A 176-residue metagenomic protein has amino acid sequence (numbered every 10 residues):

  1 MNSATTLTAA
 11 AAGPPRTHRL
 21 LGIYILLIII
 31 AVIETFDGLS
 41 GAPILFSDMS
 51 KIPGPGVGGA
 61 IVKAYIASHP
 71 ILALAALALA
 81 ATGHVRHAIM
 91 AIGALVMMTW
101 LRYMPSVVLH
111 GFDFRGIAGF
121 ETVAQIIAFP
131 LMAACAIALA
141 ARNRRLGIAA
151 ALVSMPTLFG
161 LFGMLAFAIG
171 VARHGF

Functional and structural regions predicted by a protein language model:
M1-I30: N-terminal juxtamembrane cytosolic/stromal segments of multi-pass membrane proteins
R19-I25, G83-L95, L146-A151: Membrane-interfacial loop-to-transmembrane alpha-helix junctions, especially the N-terminal start
I30-D37, A94-S106, M155-L165: Aromatic-anchored segments of alpha-helical transmembrane domains
G54-A73, I117-L131: Alpha-helical transmembrane segments of polytopic membrane proteins
Y65-I92, L131-L139: Canonical alpha-helical transmembrane segments
T99-I137: Short alpha-helical packing/oligomerization segments
R142-L158: Interfacial loop-to-transmembrane junctions
F162-F176: Juxtamembrane boundary at the C-terminal end of a transmembrane helix
